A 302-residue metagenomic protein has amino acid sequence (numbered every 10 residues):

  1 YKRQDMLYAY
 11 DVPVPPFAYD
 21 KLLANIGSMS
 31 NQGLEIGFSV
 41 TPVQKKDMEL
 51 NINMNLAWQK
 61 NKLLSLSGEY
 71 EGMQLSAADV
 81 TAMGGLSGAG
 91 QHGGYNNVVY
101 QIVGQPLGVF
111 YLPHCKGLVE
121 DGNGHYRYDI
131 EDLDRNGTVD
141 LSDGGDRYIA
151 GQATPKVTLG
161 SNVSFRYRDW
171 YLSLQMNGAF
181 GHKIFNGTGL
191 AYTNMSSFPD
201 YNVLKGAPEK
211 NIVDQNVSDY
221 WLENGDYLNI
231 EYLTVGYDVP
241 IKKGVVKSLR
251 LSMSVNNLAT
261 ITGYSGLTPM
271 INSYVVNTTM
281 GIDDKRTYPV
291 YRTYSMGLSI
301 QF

Functional and structural regions predicted by a protein language model:
Y1: Conserved small/polar residues in nucleotide/adenosyl-binding loops
D5-D11, W58-T81, H182-G206, I261-I271: Outer-membrane beta-barrel and related beta-rich outer-membrane complex signature in Gram-negative bacteria
Y10-K21, N136-G144, P208-D219, S273-M280: Flexible, solvent-exposed coil segments and beta strand-coil junctions, predominantly the extracellular/periplasmic
A24-G27, L34, T41-G151, N256 (+1 more regions): Conserved small-residue
I26-Q32, G151-K156, D214, Y220-N229 (+1 more regions): Short sequence motifs at beta-strands and strand-loop junctions characteristic of Gram-negative outer-membrane
L34-P42, M48-W58, L159-F165, W170-G178 (+3 more regions): Membrane-embedded beta-strands that build the outer-membrane beta-barrel scaffold
E120, N177-L258, G263, N272-S273 (+1 more regions): Extracytoplasmic gating/loop element in the C-terminal half of outer-membrane beta-barrel translocons and assembly
G266-V290: Predominantly the C-terminal beta-signal and adjacent terminal strand-loop region of outer-membrane beta-barrel
